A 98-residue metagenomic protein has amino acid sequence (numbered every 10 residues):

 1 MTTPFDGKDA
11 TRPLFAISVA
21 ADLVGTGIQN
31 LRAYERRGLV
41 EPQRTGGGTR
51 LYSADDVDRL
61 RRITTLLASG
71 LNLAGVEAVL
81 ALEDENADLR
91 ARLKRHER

Functional and structural regions predicted by a protein language model:
M1-P13, D22, R36, E41-P42 (+2 more regions): Arg/Lys-rich, alpha-helical DNA-contact motif
G27-N30: Short coil turns linking two alpha-helices in DNA-binding domains
